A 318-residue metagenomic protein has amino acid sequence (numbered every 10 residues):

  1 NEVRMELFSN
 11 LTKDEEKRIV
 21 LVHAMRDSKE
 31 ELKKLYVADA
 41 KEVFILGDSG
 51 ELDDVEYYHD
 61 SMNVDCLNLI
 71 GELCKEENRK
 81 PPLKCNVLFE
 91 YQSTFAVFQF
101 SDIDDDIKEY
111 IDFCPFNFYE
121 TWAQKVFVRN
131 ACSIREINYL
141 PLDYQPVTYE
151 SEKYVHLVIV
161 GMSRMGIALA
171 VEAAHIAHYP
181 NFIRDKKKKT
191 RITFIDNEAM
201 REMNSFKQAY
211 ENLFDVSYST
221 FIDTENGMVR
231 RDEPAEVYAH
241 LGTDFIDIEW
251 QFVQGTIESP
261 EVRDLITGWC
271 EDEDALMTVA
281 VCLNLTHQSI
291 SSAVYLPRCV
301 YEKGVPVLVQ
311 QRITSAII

Functional and structural regions predicted by a protein language model:
N1-I318: Cytosolic regulatory regions of ion transport systems
